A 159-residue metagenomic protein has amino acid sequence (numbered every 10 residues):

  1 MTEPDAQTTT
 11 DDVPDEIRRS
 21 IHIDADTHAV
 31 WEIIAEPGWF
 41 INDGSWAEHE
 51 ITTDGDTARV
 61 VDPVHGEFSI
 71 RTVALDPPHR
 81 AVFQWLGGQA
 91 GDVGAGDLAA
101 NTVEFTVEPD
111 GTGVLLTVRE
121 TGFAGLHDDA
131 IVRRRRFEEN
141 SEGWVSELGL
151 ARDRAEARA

Functional and structural regions predicted by a protein language model:
M1-E50: Hydrophobic ligand-binding cavity/cleft-lining segments
D11-V13, D62-V64, A95-A99: A generic structural micro-feature
R19-I21, F68-A74, A100-P109: Hydrophobic/aromatic beta-strand elements that line small-molecule binding cavities or substrate pockets in beta-rich
D26, H65, P77-P78, D110-G113: Short strand-connecting beta-turns/loops that link adjacent beta-strands
V30, F40, A58, T72 (+4 more regions): Hydrophobic pocket/interface hotspot
S45-G94: Glycine-rich portal/gate segments that line the openings of hydrophobic small-molecule binding cavities
G91-V145: Beta-strand/loop substructures that line and gate deep hydrophobic ligand-binding cavities in soluble
L150-A159: Short, highly charged C-terminal tails/helix-capping segments
